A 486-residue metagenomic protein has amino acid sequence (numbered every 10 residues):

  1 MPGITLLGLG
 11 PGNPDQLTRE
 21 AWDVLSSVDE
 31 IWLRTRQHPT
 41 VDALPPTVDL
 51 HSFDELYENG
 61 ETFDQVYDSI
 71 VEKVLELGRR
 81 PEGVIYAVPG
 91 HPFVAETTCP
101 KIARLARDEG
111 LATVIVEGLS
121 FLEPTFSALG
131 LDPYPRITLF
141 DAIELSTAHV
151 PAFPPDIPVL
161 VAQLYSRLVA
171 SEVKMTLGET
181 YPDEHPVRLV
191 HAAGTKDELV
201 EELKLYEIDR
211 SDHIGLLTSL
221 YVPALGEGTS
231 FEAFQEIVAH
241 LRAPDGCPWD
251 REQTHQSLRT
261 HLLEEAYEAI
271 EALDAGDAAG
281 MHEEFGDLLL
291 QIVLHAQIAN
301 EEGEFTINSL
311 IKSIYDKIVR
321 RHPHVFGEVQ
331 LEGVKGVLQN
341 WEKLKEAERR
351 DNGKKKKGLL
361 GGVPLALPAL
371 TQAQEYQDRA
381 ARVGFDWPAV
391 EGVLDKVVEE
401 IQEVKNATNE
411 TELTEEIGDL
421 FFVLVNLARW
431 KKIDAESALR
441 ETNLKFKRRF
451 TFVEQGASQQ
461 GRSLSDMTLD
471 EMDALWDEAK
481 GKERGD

Functional and structural regions predicted by a protein language model:
M1-V116: Class I S-adenosyl-L-methionine
P2-L7, D23, E30-R36, R79 (+4 more regions): Beta-strand/loop-alpha-helix module characteristic of Rossmann-like adenine-cofactor folds
S69-K73, P124, E265-E268: Well-ordered alpha-helical segments embedded in enzymatic catalytic cores
E201-G280, E328-A407, V453, A457-D486: Extended low-complexity intrinsically disordered regions
L262-I270, A278-N300, E304, N308-D316 (+3 more regions): An amphipathic alpha-helical micro-motif enriched in hydrophobic residues with embedded/adjacent acidic residues
V325: Conserved phosphoryl-transfer catalytic core
